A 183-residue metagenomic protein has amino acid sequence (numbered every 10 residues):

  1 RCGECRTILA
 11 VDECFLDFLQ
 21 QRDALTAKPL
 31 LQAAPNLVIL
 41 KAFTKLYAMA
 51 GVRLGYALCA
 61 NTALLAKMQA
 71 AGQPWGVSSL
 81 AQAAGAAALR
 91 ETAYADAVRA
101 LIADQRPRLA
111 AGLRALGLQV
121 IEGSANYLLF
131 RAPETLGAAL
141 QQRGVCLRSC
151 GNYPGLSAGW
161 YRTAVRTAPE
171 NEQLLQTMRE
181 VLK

Functional and structural regions predicted by a protein language model:
R1-L9, E13-L46: Active-site pre-lysine segment of PLP-dependent enzymes
N36-R114, L118-I121: PLP-dependent aminotransferase class I/II
G51, S124, G155-S157: Short acidic/glycine-enriched loop/turn segments that link adjacent beta-strands
C59, F130-A132, V165-T167: Short beta-strand-to-loop capping motifs
I102-A103, A111-G144: Conserved PLP-binding catalytic core of the aspartate aminotransferase-like
Q142-R143, N152-K183: PLP-dependent enzyme catalytic core of the Aspartate aminotransferase-like
